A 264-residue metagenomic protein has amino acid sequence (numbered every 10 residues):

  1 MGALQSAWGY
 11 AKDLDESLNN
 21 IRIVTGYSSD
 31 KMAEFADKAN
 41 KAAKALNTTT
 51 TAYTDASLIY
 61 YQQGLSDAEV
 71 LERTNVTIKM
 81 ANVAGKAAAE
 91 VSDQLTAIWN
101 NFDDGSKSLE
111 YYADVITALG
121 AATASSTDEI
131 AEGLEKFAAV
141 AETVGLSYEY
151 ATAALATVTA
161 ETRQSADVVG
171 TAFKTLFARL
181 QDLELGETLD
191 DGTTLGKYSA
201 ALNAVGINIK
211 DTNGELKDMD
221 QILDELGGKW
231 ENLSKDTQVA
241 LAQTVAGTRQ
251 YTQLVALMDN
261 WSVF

Functional and structural regions predicted by a protein language model:
M1-K44, D55-Q63, L71-A84, E90-T123 (+4 more regions): Small-residue helix-packing and pore-constriction motifs in hydrophobic alpha-helices
K31, E69-V70, T237, Q250: Single-residue recognition of alpha-helix capping/boundary positions
L46-T49: N-terminal glycine-rich anion-binding loops that anchor highly charged ligand groups
E161-Q164, A242-Q243: Short proline/glycine-enriched turn/loop segments at secondary-structure junctions
N203-K210, G214-F264: Hydrophobic, often aromatic-rich secondary-structure segments at membrane interfaces
